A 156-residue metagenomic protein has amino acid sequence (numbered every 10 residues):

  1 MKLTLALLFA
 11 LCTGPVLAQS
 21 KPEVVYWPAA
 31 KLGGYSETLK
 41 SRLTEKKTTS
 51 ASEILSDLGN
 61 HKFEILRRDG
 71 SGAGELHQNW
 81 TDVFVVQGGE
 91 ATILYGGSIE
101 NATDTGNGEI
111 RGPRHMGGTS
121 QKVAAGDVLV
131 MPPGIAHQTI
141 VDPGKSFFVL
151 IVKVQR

Functional and structural regions predicted by a protein language model:
T4-P15: Bacterial N-terminal signal peptides
V16-Q78: A short, N-terminal "cap"/entry segment at the start of jelly-roll beta-barrel domains of the cupin/DSBH fold
E75, D82-V85, S120-Q121, V128-L129: His/acidic/aromatic-lined binding-pocket segments of jelly-roll/cupin-type domains and related regulatory beta-sandwich
Q78-I99, T105-R114: Short, conserved beta-strand element in jelly-roll/cupin
E109-L129: Acidic, glycine-rich flexible loop segments
K122-D142: Conserved metal-binding segment of the jelly-roll/cupin
G144-R156: A short hydrophobic beta-strand segment most commonly corresponding to one strand of the jelly-roll/cupin
